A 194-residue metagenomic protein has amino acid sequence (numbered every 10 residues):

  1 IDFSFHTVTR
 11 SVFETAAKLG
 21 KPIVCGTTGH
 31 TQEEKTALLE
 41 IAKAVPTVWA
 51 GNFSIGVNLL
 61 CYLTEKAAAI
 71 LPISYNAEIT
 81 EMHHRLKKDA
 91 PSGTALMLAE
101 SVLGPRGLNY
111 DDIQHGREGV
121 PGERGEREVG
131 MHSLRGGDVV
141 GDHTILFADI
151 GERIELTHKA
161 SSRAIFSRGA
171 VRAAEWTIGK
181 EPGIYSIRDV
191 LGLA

Functional and structural regions predicted by a protein language model:
I1, F5: N-terminal Rossmann-like NAD(P) cofactor-binding module of classical short-chain dehydrogenase/reductase
H6, T28-G29, S54, R85 (+1 more regions): Short, surface-exposed acidic/glycine-rich loop or hinge patches that mediate macromolecular interfaces
T7-L19, G26-W49, I55-A67: Rossmann-fold NAD(P)-binding glycine/threonine-rich loop
V24-T27, W49, S54, P91 (+2 more regions): Short glycine/serine/threonine-biased micro-segments
I73-A194: C-terminal substrate-binding/catalytic lobe of Rossmann-fold NAD(P)-dependent oxidoreductases
